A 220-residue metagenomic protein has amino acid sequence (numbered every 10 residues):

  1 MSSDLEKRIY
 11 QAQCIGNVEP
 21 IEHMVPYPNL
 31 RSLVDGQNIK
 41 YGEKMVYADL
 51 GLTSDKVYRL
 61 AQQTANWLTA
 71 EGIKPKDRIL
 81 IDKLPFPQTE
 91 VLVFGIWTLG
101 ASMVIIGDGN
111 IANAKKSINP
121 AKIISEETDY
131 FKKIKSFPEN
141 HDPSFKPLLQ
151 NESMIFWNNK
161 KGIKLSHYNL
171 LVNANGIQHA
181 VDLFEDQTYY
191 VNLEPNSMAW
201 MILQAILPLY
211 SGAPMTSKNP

Functional and structural regions predicted by a protein language model:
M1-L52, K56-E71, S136-N159, S217: N-lobe entry segment of adenylate-forming
R31-S32, Q62, E90, G109 (+1 more regions): Residue-level marker for well-ordered alpha-helical positions
Y41, P75, N119, L148-Q150 (+1 more regions): Residue-level preference for short coil/turn positions at secondary-structure junctions
G42-K44, D55-L80, A101, V172-G176 (+1 more regions): ANL superfamily AMP-binding
Y47-L50, L99-I111, K116-D142: Carrier-protein-dependent adenylate-forming modules in NRPS/ANL systems
A48-G51, N66-G109, Q187-M198: Conserved AMP-binding/adenylate-forming
S102-V104, K116-E127, E152-W157, G162-P220: AMP-binding/adenylate-forming
